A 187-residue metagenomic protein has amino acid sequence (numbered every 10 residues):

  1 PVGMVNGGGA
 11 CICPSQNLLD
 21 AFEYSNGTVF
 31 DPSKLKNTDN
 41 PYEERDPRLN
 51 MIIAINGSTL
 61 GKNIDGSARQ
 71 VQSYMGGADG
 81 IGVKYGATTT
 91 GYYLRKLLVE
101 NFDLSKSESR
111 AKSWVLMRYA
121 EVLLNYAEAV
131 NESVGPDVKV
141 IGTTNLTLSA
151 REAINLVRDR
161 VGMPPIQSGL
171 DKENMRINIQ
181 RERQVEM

Functional and structural regions predicted by a protein language model:
P1-Q16, D20-M187: Acidic/polar-rich alpha-helix caps and helix-coil junctions
